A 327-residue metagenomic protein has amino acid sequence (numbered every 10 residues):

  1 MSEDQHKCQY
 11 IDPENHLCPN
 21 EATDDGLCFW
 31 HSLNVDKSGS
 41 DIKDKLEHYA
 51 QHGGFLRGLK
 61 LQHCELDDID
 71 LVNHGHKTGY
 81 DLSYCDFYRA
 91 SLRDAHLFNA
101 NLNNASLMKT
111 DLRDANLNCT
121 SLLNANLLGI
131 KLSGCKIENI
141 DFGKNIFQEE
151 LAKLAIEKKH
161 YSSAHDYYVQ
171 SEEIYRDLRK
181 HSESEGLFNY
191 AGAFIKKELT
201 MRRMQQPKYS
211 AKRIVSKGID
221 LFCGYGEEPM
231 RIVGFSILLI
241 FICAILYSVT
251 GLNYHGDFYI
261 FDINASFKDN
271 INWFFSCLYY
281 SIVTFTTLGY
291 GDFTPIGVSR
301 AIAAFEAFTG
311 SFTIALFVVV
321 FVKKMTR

Functional and structural regions predicted by a protein language model:
S2-D25, S32-F194: Tandem repeat scaffolds
N34, R179-E183, T200, M204-Q205 (+2 more regions): Membrane-proximal alpha-helical anchors
N145, E150-A152, R203-K217, D269-S276 (+1 more regions): Coil-to-alpha-helix initiation sites in intrinsically disordered, low-complexity, charged segments
F188-Q206: Extended, hydrophilic extramembrane loops/domains of integral membrane proteins
A193-K196, D220, A303: Short amphipathic alpha-helical coupling elements at transmembrane boundaries
K208-L252: Transmembrane alpha-helical segments and their cytosolic interface motifs in multi-pass membrane proteins
S236-C277: Outer-pore turret/helix-boundary of cation channels
A265, D269-R327: Pore domain of cation channels
